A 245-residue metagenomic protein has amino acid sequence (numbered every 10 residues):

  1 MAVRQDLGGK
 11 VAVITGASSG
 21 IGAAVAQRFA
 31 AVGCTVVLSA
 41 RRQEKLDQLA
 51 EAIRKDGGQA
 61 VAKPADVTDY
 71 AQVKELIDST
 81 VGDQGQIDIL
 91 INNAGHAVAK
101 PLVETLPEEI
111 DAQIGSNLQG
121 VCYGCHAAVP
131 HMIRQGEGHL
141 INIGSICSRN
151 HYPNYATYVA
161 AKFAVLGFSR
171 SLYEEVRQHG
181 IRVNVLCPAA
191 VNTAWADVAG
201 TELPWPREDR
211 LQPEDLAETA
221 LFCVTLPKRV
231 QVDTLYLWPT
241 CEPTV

Functional and structural regions predicted by a protein language model:
V11, S18-S19: Conserved glycine-rich cofactor-binding loop
C34-L49: Conserved glycine-rich Rossmann-like NAD(P)H-binding loop of the short-chain dehydrogenase/reductase
Q43-E44, P64-L76, P107: The beta1-alpha1 cofactor-binding region of Rossmann-like NAD(H)/NADP(H)-dependent oxidoreductases
P101-L102, E109-I114: Substrate-binding pocket helix/loop in short-chain dehydrogenase/reductase
C125, A161: Active-site helix of classical SDR
S145: Residue(s) in the substrate-gating loop at a strand-loop-helix junction that position the organic substrate next
Q178-I181, V185-L186, L203-V245: C-terminal helical subdomain
